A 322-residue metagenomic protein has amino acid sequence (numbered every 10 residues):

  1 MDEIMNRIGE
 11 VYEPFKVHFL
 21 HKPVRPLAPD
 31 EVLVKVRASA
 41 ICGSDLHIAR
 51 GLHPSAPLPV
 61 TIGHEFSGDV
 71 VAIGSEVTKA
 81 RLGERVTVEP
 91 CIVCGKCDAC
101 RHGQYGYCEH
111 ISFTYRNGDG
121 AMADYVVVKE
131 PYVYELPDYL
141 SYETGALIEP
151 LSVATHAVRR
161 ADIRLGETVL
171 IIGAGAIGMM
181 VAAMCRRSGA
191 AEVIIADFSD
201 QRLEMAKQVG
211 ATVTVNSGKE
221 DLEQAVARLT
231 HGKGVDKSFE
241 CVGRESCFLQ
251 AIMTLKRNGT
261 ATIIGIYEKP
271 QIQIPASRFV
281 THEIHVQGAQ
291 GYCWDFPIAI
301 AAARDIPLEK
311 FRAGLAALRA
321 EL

Functional and structural regions predicted by a protein language model:
D2, R25-S39, L52-D98, P137-Y139: Glycine-rich beta-strand-centered segment in the early N-terminal region that forms part of a ligand/cofactor-binding
I8-P26, I41-A72, T87-V88, Y105-D119: N-terminal glycine-rich cofactor-binding segment
V71, V193-I194, T262: Conserved beta-strand positions in the Rossmann-like core of class I SAM-dependent methyltransferases
C94-I172: NAD(P)H dinucleotide-binding glycine-rich loop of Rossmann-like/cofactor-binding domains, especially the beta1-alpha1
L140-E220, Q224: Mid-domain Rossmann-like dinucleotide-binding core that forms the NAD(H)/NADP(H) cofactor-binding site
E167, G259-T260: Glycine-centered, small-residue-biased loops immediately flanking beta-strands in adenine/cofactor-binding cores
A227-R228, Y267-G314: C-terminal substrate-binding/catalytic core of Rossmann-like NAD(P)-dependent dehydrogenases/reductases
L255-K256: Helix-to-beta-strand junctions that scaffold the AdoMet/dcAdoMet cofactor pocket in Class I SAM-dependent enzymes
